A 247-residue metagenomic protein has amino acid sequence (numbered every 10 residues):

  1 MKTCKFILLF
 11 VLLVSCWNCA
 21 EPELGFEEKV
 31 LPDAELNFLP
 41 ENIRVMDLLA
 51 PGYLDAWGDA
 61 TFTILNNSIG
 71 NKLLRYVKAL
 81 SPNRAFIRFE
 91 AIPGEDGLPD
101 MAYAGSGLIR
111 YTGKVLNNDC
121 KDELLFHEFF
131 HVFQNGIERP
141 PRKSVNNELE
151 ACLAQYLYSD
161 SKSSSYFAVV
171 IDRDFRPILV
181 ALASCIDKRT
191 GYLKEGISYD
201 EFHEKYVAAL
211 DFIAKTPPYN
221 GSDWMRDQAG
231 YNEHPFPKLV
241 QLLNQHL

Functional and structural regions predicted by a protein language model:
M1-F6: Positively charged n-region of N-terminal signal peptides that target proteins for export
I7-S15: Bacterial N-terminal signal peptides
C16-M46, Q241, Q245-L247: Bacterial Sec-dependent N-terminal signal peptides
E23-G25, E41-I109, K114, N118: Auxiliary, metal-adjacent structural segments of Zn-dependent hydrolase domains
I109-L125, P140-K143: Short pre-active-site segment immediately N-terminal to the catalytic Zn-binding motif
E123-I137: Active-site recognition of the HExxH zinc-binding catalytic motif
K143-A183: Post-HExxH zinc-binding segment in Zn-dependent metallohydrolases
D187-L247: Pan-zinc metallopeptidase signature
